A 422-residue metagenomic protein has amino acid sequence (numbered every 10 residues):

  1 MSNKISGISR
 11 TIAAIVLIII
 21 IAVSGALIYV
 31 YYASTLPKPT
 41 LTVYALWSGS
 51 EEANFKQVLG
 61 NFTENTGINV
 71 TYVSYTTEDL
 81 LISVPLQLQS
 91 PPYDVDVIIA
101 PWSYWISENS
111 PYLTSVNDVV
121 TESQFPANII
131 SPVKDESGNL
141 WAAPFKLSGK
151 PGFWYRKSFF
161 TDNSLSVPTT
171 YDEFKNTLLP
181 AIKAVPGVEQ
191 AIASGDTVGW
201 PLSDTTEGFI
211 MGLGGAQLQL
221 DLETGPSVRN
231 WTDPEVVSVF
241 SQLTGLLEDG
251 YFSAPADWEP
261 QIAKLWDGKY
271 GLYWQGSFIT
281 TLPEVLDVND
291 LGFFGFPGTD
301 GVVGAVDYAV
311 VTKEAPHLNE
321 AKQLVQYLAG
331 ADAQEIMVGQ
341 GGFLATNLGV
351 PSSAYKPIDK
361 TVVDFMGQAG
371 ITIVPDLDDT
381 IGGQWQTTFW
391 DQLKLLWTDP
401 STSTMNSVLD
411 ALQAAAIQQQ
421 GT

Functional and structural regions predicted by a protein language model:
V30-W105, V167, N319, I336 (+3 more regions): Conserved N-terminal structural module of periplasmic/extracytoplasmic solute-binding proteins
L46, V97-I98, Y104-W105, T205 (+1 more regions): Extracytoplasmic/periplasmic substrate-binding proteins
G60, N65, D162-N163, E284-L344 (+2 more regions): Extracytoplasmic/periplasmic substrate-recognition and gating elements
V70, T161, A369-T422: Conserved C-terminal helix/tail region of periplasmic/extracytoplasmic solute-binding proteins
I99-P151, P186, F293-F294, P357: Hinge/lid segment of periplasmic solute-binding proteins
S107-P111, I130-T169, G195-E223, V303-T312 (+1 more regions): Periplasmic solute-binding protein
V133, G339-D391, G421: Long, aromatic- and glycine/proline-rich binding clefts that accommodate carbohydrate-like moieties
L179-P180, E223-P255: Glycine-centered hinge/linker elements that transmit conformational signals in sensory and ligand-binding systems
